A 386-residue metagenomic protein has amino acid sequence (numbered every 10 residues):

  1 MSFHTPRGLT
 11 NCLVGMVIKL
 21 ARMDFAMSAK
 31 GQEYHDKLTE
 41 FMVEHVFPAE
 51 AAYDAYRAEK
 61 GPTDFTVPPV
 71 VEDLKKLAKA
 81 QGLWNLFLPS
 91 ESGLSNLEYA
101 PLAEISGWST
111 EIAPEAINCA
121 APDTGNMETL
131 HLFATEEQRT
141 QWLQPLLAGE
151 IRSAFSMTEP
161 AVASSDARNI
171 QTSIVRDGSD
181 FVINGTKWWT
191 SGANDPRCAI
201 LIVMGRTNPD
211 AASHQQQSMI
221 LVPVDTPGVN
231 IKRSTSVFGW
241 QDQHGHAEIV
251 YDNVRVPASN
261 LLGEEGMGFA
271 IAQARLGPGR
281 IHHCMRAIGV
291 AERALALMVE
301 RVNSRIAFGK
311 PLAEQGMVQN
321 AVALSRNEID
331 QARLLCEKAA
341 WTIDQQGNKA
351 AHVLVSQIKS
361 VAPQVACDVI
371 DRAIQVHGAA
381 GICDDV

Functional and structural regions predicted by a protein language model:
L20-I112, C119-A121, F133-Q138, P145 (+5 more regions): Alpha-helical interface subdomain recognition
N126-F133, F155-S156, D210: Flexible, glycine-rich active-site loops centered on histidine and acidic residues that chelate a metal or position
G149-T158, V203: A short, Trp-centered hydrophobic/proline-enriched beta-strand micro-motif
S165-R168, A193-C198, A212-Q216, D242-Q243 (+1 more regions): Short glycine/proline-enriched turns and hinge-like loops at secondary-structure junctions
N169, P227-R255: Flexible, small-/acidic-enriched active-site or ligand-binding loops
D180, N184-K232: A short core secondary-structure module
